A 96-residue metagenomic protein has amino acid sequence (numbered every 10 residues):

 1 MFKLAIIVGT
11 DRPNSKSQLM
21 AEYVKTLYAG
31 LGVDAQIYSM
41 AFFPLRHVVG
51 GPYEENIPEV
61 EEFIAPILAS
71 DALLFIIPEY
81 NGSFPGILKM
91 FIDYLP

Functional and structural regions predicted by a protein language model:
M1-I77, G82-D93: N-terminal beta1-alpha1-beta2 submodule of the flavodoxin-like/Rossmannoid cofactor-binding fold
